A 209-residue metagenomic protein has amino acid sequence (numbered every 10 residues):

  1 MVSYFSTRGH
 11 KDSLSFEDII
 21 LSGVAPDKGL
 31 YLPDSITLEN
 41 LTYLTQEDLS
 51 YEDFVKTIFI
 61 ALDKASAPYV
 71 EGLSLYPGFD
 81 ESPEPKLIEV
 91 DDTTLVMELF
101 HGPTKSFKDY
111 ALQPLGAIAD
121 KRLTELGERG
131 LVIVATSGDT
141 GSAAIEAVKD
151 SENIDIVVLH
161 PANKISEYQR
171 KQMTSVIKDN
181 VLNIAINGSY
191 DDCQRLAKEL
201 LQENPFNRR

Functional and structural regions predicted by a protein language model:
M1-R209: PLP-dependent amino-acid enzyme catalytic core
